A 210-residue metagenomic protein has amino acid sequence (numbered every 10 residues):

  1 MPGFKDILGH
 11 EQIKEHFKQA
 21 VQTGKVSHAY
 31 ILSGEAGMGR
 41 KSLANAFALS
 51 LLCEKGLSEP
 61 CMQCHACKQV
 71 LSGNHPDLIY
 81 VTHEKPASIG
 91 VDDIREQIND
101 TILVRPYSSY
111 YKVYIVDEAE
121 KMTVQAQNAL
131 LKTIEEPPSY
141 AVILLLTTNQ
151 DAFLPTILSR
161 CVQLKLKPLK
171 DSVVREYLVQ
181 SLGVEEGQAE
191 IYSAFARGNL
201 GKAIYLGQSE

Functional and structural regions predicted by a protein language model:
M1-S50, A66-Q69, S139-A141, N149-E210: Charged, glycine-rich active-site and insertion segments that engage polyanionic ligands
P2-Q125: Clamp-loader machinery-focused feature within the broader ASCE/P-loop NTPase space
L52, L103, N128-L145: Conserved catalytic/switch belt of AAA+ P-loop NTPases
C61, S108-V113, L144-T147, V174-Y177: Short C-terminal domain-edge/linker segments immediately following a structured domain
D117-T123, N128-E135, D151: Catalytic acidic motif of RecA-like/P-loop NTPases
